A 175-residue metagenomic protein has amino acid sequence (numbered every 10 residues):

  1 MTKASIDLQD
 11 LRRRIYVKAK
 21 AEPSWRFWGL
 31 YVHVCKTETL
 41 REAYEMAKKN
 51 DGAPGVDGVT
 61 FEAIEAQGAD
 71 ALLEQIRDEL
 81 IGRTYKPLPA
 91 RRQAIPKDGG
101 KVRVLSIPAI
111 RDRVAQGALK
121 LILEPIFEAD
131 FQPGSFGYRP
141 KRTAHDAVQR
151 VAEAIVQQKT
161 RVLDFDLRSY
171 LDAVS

Functional and structural regions predicted by a protein language model:
T2-S175: Conserved pre-catalytic core of RNA-dependent polymerases
